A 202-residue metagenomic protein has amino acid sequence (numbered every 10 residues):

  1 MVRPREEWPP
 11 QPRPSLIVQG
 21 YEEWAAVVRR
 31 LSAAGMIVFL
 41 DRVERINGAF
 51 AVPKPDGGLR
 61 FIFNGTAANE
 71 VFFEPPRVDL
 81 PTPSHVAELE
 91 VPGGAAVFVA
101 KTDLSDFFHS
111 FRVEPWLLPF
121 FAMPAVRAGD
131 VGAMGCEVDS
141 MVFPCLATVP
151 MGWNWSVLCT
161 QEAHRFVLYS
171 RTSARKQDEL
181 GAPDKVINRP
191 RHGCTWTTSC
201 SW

Functional and structural regions predicted by a protein language model:
M1-W202: Nucleic-acid-interacting cores, centered on viral/eukaryotic replication and modification enzymes
